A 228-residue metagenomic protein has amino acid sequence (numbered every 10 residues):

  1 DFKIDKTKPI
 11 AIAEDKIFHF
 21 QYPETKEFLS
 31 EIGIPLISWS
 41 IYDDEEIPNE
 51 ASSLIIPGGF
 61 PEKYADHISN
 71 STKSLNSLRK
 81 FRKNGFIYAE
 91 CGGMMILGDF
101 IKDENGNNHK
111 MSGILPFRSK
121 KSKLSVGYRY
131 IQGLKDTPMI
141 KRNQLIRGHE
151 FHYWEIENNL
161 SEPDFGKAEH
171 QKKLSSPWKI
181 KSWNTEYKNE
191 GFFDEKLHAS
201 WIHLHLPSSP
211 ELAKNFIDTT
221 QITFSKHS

Functional and structural regions predicted by a protein language model:
D1-K6, K120-S228: Amide-donor transfer/coupling interface in amidating biosynthetic enzymes
K8-A13, I17-S71, L75-K83: Phosphate-binding active sites in nucleotide-utilizing proteins
A11-I12, S38, I55, A89 (+2 more regions): Structured core elements
E14-I17, R118, L204-H205: Residue-level signal for short, function-critical loop segments
F20-Y22, Y64, G98, N159 (+1 more regions): Short helix/loop capping segments that flank catalytic or ligand/cofactor-binding pockets
S30, I47-P48, R82, Y88 (+4 more regions): A structural signal for short secondary-structure junctions
L54-F60, G93, E195-L197: Short acidic (Asp/Glu) and glycine-rich catalytic loops that position anionic groups and cofactors
F60-T137: Cysteine-nucleophile active-site neighborhood
